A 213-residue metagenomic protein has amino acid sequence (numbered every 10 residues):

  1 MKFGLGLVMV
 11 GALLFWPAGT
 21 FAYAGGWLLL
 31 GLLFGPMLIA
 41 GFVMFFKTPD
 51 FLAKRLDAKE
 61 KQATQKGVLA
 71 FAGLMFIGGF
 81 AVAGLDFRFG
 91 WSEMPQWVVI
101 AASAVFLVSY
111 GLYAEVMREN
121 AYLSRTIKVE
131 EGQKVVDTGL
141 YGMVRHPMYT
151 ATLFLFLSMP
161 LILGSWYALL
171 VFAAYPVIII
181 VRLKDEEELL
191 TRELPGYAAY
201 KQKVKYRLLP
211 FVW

Functional and structural regions predicted by a protein language model:
M1-T138, T150-W213: Membrane-anchoring alpha-helices and their flanking helix-loop junctions
G142-T150: Histidine-centered phosphotransfer motif of kinases
